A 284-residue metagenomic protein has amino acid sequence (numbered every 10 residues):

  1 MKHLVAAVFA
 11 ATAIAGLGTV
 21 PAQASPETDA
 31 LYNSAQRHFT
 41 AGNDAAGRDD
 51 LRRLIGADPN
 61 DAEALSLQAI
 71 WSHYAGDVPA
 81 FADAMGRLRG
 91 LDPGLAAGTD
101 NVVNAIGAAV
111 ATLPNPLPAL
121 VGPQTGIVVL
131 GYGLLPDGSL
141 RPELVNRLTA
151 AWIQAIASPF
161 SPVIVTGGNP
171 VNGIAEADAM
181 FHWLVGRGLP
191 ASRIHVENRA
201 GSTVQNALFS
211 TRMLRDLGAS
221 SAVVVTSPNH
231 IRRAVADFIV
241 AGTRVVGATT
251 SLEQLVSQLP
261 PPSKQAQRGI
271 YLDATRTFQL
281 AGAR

Functional and structural regions predicted by a protein language model:
M1-A24: Secretory targeting and sorting signals
Q23-G76, A80-G94, G98-Y271: A structural signal for short, hydrophobic/glycine-enriched beta-strand patches
L272-R284: C-terminal functional extensions of proteins
